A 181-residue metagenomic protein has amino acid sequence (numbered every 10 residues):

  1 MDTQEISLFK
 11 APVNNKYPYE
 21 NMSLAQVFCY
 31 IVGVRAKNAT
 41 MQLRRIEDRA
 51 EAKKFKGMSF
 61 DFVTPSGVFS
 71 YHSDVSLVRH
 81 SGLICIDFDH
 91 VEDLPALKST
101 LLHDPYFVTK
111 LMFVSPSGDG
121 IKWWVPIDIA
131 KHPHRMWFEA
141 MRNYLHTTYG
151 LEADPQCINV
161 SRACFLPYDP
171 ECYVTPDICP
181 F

Functional and structural regions predicted by a protein language model:
M1-G82, E92: DNA replication initiation on ssDNA origins
D2-Y17, S70-E92, I127-F181: DNA replication initiation modules
I46-K53, L101-P105, M141-Y149: Hydrophobic, Leu/Ile/Phe/Ala-enriched alpha-helical segments that form helix-helix packing faces
R79-S81, F107, G118: Short connector loops at helix/strand junctions that flank enzyme active sites, especially segments positioning acidic
H90-T109: Short amphipathic alpha-helix segments
L111-S117, D154-N159: Short beta-strand
D119-P126: A generic structural motif
